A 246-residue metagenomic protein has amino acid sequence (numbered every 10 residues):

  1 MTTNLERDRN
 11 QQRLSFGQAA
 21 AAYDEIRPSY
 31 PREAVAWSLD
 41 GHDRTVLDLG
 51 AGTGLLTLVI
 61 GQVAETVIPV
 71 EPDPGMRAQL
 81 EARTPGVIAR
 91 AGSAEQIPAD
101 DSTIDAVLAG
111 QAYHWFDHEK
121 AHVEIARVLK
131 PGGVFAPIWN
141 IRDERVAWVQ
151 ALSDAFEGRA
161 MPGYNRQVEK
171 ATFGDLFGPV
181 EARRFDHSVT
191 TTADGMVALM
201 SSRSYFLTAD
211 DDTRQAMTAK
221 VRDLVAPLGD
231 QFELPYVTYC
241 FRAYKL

Functional and structural regions predicted by a protein language model:
M1-H42: Conserved class I S-adenosyl-L-methionine
D43-G50: Conserved class I S-adenosyl-L-methionine
T45, T66, V134: Residues at the starts of beta-strands that form the adenosine-phosphate
T53-Q96: Class I SAM-dependent methyltransferase SAM/SAH-binding core
E95-A106: A short acidic, Gly/Pro-enriched loop at the edge of an enzyme's catalytic core that lines a small-molecule cofactor
D105-E119: A short SAM/SAH-binding and catalytic strip from SAM-dependent methyltransferases
K120-V189: Conserved catalytic/acceptor-binding region of the Class I
E169-L246: Conserved Class I S-adenosyl-L-methionine
